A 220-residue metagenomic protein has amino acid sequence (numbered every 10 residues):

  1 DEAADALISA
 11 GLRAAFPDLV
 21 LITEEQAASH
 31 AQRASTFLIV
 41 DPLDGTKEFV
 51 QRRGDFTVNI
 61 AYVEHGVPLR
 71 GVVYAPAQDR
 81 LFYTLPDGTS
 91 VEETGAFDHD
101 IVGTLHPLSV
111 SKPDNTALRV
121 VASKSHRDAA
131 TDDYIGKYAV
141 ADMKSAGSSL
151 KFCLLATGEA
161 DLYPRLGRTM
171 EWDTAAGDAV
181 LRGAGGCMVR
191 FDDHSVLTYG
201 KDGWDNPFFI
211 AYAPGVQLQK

Functional and structural regions predicted by a protein language model:
D1-L43, A129-K137, C153, D193-S195 (+2 more regions): N-terminal subdomain of lithium-sensitive/metallo-dependent phosphomonoesterases centered on the IMPase/IPPase/PAP
L12, V120, L154-A156, A175-R182: Hydrophobic residues within well-ordered alpha-helices
Q32-T36, A156-E159, G203-N206: A short, glycine/Asx- and small/polar-enriched loop/turn that sits immediately N-terminal to a beta-strand
A34-V73: Glycine-rich active-site/cofactor-binding loop and its immediate structural neighborhood
I60-F152, G200-K220: Acidic beta-strand-loop-alpha-helix segment within the catalytic core of divalent metal-dependent phosphate-processing
T157-L162, G185-C187: Alpha-to-beta junction loops
L166, V189-D193: Catalytic beta-strand/loop signature of glycosyltransferases that borders the donor
W172: Acidic donor-binding loop at a coil-to-helix junction in glycosyltransferase catalytic cores that engages
